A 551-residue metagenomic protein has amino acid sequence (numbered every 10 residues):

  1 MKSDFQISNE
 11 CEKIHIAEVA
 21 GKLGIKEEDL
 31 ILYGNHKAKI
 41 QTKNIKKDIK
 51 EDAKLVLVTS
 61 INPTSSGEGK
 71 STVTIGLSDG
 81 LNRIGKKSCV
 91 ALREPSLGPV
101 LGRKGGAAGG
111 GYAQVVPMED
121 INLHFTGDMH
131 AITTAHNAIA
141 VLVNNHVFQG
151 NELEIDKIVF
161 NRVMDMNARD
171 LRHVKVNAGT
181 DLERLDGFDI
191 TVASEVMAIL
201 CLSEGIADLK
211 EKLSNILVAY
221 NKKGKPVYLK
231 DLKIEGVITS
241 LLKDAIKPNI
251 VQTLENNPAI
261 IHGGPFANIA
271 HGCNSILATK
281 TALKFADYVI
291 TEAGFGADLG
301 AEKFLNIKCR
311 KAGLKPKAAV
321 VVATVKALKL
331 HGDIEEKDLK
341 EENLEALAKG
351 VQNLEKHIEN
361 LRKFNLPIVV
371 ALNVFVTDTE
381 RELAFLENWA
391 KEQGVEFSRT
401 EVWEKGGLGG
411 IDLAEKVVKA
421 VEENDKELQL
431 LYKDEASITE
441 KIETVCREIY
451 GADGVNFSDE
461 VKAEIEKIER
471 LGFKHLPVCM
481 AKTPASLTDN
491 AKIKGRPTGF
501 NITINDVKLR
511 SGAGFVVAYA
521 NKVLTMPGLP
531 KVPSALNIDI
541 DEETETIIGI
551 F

Functional and structural regions predicted by a protein language model:
M1-F551: Flexible phosphate-sensing "switch/lid" loops adjacent to ATP/NTP-binding sites across phosphate-transfer
